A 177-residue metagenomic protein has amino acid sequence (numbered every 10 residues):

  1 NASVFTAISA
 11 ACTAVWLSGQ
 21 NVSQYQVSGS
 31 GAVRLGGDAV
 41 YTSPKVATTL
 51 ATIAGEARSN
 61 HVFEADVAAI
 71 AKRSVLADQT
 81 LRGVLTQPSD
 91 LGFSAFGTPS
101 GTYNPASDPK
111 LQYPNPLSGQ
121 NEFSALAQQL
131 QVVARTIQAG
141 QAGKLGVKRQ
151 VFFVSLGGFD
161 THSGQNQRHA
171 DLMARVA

Functional and structural regions predicted by a protein language model:
N1-R175: Feature for exported/extracytoplasmic and membrane-associated proteins, marking the mature portion
